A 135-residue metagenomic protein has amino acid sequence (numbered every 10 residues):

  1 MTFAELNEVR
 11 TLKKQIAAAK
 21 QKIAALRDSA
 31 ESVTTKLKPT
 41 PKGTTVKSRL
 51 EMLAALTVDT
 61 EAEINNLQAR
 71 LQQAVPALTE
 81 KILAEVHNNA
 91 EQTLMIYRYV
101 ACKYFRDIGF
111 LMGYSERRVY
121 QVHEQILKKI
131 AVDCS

Functional and structural regions predicted by a protein language model:
M1-A84, V132-S135: N-terminal interaction/assembly modules
A74, L78, N89-E91, V122: N-terminal positioning helix adjacent to the helix-turn-helix/winged-helix DNA-binding module
H87-A101: Short amphipathic alpha helix immediately N-terminal
D107-M112: Short alpha-helical "recognition helix" segments of helix-turn-helix
V119-I130: DNA major-groove recognition helices of helix-turn-helix
